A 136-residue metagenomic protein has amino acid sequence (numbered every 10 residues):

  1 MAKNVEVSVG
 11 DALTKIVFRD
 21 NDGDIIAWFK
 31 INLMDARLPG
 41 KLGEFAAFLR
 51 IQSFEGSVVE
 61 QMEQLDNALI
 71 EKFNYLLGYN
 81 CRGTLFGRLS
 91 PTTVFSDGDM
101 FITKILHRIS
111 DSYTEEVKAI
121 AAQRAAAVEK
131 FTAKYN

Functional and structural regions predicted by a protein language model:
M1-V59: Short N-terminal mixed-charge amphipathic segments
G23, I51, E60-E63, G87 (+1 more regions): A generic structural signal for ordered alpha-helices
I25, K41-E44, L69, R82 (+2 more regions): A general marker of short, structured functional hotspots
E55-L69, S110, T114: Contiguous, amphipathic alpha-helical segments that mediate oligomerization or scaffolding in large protein assemblies
N80-N136: C-terminal charged interaction modules
